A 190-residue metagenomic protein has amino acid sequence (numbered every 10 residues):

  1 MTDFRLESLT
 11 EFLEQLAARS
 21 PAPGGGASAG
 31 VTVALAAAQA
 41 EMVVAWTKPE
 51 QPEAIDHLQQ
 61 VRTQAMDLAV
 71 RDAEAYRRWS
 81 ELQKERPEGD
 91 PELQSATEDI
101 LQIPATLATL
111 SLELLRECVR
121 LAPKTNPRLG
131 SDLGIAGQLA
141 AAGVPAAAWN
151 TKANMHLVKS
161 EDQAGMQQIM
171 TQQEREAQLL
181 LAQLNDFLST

Functional and structural regions predicted by a protein language model:
T2-E7, M42, E117, K152-H156: Polytopic transmembrane helical bundles with strong interfacial aromatic enrichment
F4-A22, P127: Short, hydrophobic/aliphatic alpha-helical segments
S8, F12, L35-M42, L68 (+6 more regions): Amphipathic, well-ordered alpha-helical segments in soluble domains
A18-E41, L129-A147: Conserved phosphate/anionic-ligand binding catalytic regions in large, soluble enzymes, centered on
S28-L35, A54, V61-L68, I100-L110 (+3 more regions): Amphipathic alpha-helix face/heptad-repeat signature
P49-E85: A structural-propensity feature for long, helix-poor, extended segments
Y76-N150, N154: Amphipathic alpha-helical interface segments
L114, L129-T190: Preference for long, well-ordered alpha-helical segments
